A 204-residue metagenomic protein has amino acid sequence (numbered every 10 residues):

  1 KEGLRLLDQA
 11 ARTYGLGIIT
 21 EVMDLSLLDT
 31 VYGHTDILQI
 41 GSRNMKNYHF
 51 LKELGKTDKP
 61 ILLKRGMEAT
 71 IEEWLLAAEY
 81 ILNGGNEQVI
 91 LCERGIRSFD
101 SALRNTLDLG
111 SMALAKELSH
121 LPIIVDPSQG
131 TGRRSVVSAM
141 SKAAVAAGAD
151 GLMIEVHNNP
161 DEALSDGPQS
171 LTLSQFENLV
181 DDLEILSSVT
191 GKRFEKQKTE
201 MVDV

Functional and structural regions predicted by a protein language model:
K1-I19, E53-P60, L109-I124, Q169-K192: Alpha-helix-loop-beta-strand connector modules within alpha/beta enzyme cores
G15-D24, D36-Y48, P60-I71, I90-E93 (+1 more regions): Catalytic beta/alpha-barrel core
V22-L28, V136-S141: Short, acidic/polar
L27, H49-F50, S111: Short acidic active-site motifs
S42-K46, A146-Q169: Glycine-rich phosphate-binding active-site loops on the catalytic face of alpha/beta enzymes
K56-V156: Catalytic alpha/beta core domains of metabolic enzymes, predominantly
E87-Q88, E155, V189-E200: Flexible, glycine/charged-enriched surface loops at secondary-structure junctions
F99-S101, N159-G167, K196-D203: Flexible glycine/acidic-rich beta-alpha junction loops that bind and position SAM and/or redox cofactors in anaerobic
